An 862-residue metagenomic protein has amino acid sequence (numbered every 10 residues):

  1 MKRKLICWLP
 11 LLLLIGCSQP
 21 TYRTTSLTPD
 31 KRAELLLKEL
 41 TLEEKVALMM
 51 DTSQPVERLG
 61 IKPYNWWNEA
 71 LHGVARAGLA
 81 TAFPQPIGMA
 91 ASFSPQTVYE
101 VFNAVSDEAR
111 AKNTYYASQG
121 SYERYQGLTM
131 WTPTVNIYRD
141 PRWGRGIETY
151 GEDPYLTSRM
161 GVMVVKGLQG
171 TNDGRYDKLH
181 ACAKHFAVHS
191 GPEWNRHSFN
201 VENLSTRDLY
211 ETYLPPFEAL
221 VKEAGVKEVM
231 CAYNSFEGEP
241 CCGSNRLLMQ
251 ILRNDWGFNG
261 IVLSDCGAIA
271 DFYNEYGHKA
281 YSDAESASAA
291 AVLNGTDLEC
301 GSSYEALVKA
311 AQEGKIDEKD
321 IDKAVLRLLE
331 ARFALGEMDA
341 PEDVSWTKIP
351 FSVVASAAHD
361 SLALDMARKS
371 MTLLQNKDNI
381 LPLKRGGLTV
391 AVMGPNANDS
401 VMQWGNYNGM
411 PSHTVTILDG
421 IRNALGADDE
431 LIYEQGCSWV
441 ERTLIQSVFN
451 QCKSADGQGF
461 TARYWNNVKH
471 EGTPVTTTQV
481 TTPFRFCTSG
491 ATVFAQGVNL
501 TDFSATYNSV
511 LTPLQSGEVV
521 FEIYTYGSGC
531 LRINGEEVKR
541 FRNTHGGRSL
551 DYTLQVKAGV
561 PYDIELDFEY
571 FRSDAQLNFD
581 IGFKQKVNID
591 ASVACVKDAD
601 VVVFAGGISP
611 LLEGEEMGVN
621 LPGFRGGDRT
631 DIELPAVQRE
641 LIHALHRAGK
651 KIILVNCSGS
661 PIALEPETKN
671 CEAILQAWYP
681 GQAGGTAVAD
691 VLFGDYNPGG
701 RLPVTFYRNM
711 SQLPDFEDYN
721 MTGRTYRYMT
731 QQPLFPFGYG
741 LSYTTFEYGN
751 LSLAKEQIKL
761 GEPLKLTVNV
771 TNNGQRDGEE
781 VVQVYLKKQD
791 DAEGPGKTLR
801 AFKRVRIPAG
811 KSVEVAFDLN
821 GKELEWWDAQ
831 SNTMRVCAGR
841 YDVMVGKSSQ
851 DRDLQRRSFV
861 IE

Functional and structural regions predicted by a protein language model:
M1-T21: Bacterial Sec-dependent N-terminal signal peptides
R3-L5, A109, R856: Intrinsic disorder/low-complexity segments enriched in polar/small residues
C17-W827, T833, R840-D851: Glycoside hydrolase catalytic-domain context in secreted enzymes
R852-E862: Short beta-strand elements
